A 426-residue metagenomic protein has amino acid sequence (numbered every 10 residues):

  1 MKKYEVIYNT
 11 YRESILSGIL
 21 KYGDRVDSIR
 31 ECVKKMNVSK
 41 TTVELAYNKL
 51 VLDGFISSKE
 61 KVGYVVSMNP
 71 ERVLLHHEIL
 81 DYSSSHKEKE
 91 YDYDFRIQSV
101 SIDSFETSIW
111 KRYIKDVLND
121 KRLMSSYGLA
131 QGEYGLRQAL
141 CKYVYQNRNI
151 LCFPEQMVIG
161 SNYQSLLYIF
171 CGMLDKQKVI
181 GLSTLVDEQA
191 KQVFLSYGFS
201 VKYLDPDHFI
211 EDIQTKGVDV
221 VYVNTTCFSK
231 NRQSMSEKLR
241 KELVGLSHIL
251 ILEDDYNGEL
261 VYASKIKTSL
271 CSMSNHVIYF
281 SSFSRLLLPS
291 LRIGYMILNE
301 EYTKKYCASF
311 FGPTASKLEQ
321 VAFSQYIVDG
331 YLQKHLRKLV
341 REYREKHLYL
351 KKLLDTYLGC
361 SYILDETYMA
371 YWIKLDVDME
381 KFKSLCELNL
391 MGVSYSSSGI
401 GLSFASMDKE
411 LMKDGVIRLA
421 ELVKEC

Functional and structural regions predicted by a protein language model:
M1-K115, S125, S309-Q320, S324-I327 (+7 more regions): N-terminal basic, amphipathic alpha-helical segments
Y64, Y222, G294-I297: Short glycine- and hydrophobic/aromatic-rich loop-to-beta-strand nucleating segment in the catalytic cores
N69-E71, N275, F283, L298-Y302 (+2 more regions): Short loop segments at secondary-structure junctions
K115-N119, C141-Y145, S324, D355: Amphipathic, well-packed alpha-helical segments that form the structural scaffold of globular domains
L123-H248, G258-M273, I278, Y343: Conserved core of the PLP fold type I
L185-Q189, E301, S396-S398: Short, polar loop motifs at secondary-structure junctions
I278-L354, Y362-I363: PLP-dependent aminotransferase class I/II
